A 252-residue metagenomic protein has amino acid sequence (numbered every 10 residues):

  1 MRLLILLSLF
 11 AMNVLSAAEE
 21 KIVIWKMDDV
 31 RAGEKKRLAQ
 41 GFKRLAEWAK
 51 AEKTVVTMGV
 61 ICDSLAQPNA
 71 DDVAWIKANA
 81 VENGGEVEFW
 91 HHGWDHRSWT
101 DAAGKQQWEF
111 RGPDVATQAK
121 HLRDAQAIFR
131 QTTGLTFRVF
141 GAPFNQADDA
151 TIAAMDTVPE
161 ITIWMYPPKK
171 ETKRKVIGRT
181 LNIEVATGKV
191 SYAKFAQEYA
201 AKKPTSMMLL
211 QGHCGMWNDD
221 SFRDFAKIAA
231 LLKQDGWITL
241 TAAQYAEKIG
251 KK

Functional and structural regions predicted by a protein language model:
L3-M12: Sec-dependent N-terminal signal peptides
A18-R44: Boundary/entry segment of secreted carbohydrate-active catalytic domains
I22, N69, W75, V139-A142 (+2 more regions): Active-site-adjacent pocket scaffolds in enzyme catalytic domains
D28-V30, I61-D63, W94-H96, N145 (+3 more regions): Active-site beta-loop-alpha junctions enriched in small/polar residues
G41-T57: Catalytic domains of carbohydrate-active enzymes, especially glycoside hydrolases
F42-A46, V73-K77, A119-Q126, I152 (+2 more regions): Generic structural signal for well-ordered alpha-helices, preferentially at hydrophobic/aromatic core positions
V55-D149, S206-L210: Metal-dependent polysaccharide deacetylase catalytic core of the NodB/CE4 family, i.e., the active-site-bearing domain
T162-Y166, C214-K252: C-terminal domain-boundary segment and adjacent tail
